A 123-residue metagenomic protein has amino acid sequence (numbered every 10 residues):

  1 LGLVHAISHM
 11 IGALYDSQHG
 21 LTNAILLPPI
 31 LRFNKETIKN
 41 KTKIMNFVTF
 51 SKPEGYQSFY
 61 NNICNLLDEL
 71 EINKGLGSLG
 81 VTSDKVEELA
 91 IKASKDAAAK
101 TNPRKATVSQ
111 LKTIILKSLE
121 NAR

Functional and structural regions predicted by a protein language model:
L1-N23, D96-K100: Glycine-rich phosphate/pyrophosphate-binding beta-alpha loops
L1-V4, Y56, N73-L79, V86 (+1 more regions): Flexible, glycine/charged-enriched surface loops at secondary-structure junctions
I7-S8, L27, I63, L67 (+2 more regions): Short alpha-helical scaffolding segments that buttress acidic/His motifs in well-ordered protein cores
G12, P28, N46, S94-A97 (+1 more regions): Generic helix-packing signal
L14-K85: Gly/Pro-rich interdomain helix-loop hinge
D84-R123: Short, amphipathic C-terminal "tail helix"
